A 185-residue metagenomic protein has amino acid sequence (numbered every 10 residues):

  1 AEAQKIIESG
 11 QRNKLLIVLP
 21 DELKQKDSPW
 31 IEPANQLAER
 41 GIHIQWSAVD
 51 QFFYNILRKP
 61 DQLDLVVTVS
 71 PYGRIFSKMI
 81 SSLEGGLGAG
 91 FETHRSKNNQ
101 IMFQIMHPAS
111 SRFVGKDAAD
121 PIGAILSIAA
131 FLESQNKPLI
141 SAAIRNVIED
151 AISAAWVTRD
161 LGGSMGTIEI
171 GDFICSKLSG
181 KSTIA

Functional and structural regions predicted by a protein language model:
A1-A48: Glycine-rich phosphate/diphosphate-binding loop of Rossmann-like nucleotide-binding domains
A1-L15, L23, P138, A143 (+1 more regions): Glycine-rich phosphate/pyrophosphate-binding loop and the adjoining helix
A3, A34, A124-L132, I174: Buried hydrophobic packing segments
L23, D50-F53, Y72-R74: Short, catalytically relevant binding-site loops at active-site mouths
L23-K24, I42, W46, L65 (+4 more regions): Hydrophobic alpha-helical scaffolding
S28, W46-D50, I122, P138 (+2 more regions): Conserved structured core elements
H43-Q62: A structured beta-alpha segment of the ubiquitous adenosine-cofactor-binding alpha/beta core
L57-A154: Glycine-rich phosphate/nucleotide-binding loop
